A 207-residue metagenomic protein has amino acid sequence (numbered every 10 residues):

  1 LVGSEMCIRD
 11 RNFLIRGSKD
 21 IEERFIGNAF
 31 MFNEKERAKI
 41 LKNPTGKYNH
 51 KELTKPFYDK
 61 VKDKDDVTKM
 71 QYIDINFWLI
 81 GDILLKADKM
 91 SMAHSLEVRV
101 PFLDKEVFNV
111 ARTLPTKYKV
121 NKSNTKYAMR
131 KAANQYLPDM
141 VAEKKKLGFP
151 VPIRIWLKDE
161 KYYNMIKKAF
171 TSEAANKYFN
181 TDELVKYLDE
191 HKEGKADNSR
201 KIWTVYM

Functional and structural regions predicted by a protein language model:
L1-I8: Short, small-residue-biased leader/transition segments that mark boundaries at the very start of proteins
D10-M207: Adenosyl-5′-phosphate
